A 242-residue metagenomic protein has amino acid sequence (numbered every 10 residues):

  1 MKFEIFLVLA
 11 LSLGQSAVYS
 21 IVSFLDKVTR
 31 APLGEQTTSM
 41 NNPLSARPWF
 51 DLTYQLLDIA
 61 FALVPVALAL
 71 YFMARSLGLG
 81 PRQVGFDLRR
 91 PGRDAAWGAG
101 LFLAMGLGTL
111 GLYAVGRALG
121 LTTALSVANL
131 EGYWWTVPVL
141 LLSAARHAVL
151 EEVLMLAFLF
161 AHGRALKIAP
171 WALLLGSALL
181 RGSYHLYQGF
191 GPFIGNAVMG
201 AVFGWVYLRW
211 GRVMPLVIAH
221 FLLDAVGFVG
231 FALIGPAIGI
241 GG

Functional and structural regions predicted by a protein language model:
M1-Q83, F228-G242: N-terminal, membrane-interfacial amphipathic/helix-forming hydrophobic leader that caps and precedes the first
M1-V8, D51-L63, R93-G98, T136-L140 (+3 more regions): Residue-level signature of transmembrane alpha-helical entry/exit and packing/kink sites in multi-pass membrane
L13-A17, F102, G106-L110, A114-G242: Transmembrane helix-loop-helix hairpins at the membrane interface of multi-pass integral membrane proteins
I21, L25, L52-L57, P91-A95 (+4 more regions): Generic hydrophobic, helix-prone segments enriched in Leu/Val/Ile
L79, R89-R90, A165-A169: Juxtamembrane helix-boundary/capping and inter-helix hinge elements in multi-pass membrane proteins
G80-G85, S126-N129: Residue-level preference for alpha-helix termini and adjacent loops
Q83-L107: Interfacial segments of alpha-helical transmembrane regions
